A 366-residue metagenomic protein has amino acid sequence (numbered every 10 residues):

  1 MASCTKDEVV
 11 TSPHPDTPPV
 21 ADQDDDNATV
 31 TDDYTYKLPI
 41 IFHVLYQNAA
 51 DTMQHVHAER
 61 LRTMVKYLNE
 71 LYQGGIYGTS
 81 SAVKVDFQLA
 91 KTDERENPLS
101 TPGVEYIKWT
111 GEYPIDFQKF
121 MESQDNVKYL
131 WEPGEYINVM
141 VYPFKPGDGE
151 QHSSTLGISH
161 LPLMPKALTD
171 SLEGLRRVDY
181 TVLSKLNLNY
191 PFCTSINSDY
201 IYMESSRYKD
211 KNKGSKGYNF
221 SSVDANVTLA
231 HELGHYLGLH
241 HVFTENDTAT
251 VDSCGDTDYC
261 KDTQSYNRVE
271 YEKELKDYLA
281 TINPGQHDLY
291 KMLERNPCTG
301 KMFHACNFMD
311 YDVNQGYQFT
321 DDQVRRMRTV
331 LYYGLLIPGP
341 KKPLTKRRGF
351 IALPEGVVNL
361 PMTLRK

Functional and structural regions predicted by a protein language model:
C4-I137, V141-G147, Y332-K366: Propeptide-to-catalytic entry region of secreted or membrane-anchored zinc metalloproteases
V44-N48, Y200, V313: Short, histidine-centered active-site or binding-site loop motifs used for metal coordination, general acid-base
T52-H55, K216-D224, D310-T320, V324: Active-site rim elements
H57-M64, L68, A225-L229, Q323-R326: Stable alpha-helical elements in mature extracytoplasmic
G74-T228, Y236-E274: Metzincin-family zinc-dependent endopeptidase catalytic domain
E232: Walker B catalytic acidic pair
T244-K366: Replace "(M1/M4/M9/M12/WLM)" with "(e.g., M1/M4/M8/M9/M12/M26/WLM)" and add "not limited to" to clarify scope
